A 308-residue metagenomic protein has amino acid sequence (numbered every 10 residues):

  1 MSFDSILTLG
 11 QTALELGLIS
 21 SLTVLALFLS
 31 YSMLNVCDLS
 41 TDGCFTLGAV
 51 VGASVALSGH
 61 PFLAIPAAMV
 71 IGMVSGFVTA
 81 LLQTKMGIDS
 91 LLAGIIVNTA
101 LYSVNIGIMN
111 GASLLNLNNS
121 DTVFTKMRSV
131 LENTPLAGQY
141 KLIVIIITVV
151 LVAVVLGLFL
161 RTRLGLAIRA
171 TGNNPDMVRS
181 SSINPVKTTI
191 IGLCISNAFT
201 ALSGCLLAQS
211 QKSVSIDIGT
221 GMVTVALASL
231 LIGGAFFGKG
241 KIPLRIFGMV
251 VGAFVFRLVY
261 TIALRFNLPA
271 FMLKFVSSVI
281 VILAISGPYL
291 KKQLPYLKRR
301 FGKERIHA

Functional and structural regions predicted by a protein language model:
L7-H60, L81-G87, L231-K239, P243: Single transmembrane alpha-helix segments in multi-pass membrane proteins
L16, S90-L92, K141-I145, I218-V225 (+1 more regions): Loop-to-transmembrane alpha-helix initiation sites
H60-T99, V104, V149-V150, V251-G252 (+1 more regions): Alpha-helical transmembrane segments within multi-pass membrane transporters and channels
S75, G138-I218, V223: Helix-loop-helix "hairpin" substructures at the membrane interface of multi-pass membrane proteins
L81, I96-V123, R128-S129, V149-V152 (+4 more regions): Alpha-helical transmembrane segments in inner-membrane proteins
S90, G94, L101-R161, I191 (+2 more regions): Transmembrane helix-bundle core of multi-pass membrane transporters and related energy-transducing complexes
N173-S180, N184-K187, V259-A308: Cytosolic-side transmembrane-helix boundaries in multi-pass membrane proteins
T200, G204-K274: Transmembrane alpha-helical segments in multi-pass inner-membrane proteins
